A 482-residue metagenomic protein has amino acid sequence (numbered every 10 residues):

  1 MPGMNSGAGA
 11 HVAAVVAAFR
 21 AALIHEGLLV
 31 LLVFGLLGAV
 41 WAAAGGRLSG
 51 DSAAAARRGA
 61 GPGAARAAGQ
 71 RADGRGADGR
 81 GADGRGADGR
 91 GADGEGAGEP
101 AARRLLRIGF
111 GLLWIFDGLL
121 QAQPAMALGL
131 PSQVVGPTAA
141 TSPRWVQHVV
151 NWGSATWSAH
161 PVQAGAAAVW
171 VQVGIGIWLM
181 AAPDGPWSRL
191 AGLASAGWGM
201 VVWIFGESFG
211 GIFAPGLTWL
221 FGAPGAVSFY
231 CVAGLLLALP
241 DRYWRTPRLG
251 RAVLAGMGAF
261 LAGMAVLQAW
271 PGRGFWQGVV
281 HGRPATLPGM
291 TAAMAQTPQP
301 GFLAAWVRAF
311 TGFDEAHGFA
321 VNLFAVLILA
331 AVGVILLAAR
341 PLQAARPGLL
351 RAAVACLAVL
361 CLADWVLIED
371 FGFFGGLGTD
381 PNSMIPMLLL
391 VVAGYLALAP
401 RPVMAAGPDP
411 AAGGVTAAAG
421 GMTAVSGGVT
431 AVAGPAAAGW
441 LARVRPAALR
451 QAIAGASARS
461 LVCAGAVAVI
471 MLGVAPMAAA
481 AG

Functional and structural regions predicted by a protein language model:
P2-R71, R75, R80, R85-G174 (+1 more regions): Extended, low-polarity transmembrane helix blocks
